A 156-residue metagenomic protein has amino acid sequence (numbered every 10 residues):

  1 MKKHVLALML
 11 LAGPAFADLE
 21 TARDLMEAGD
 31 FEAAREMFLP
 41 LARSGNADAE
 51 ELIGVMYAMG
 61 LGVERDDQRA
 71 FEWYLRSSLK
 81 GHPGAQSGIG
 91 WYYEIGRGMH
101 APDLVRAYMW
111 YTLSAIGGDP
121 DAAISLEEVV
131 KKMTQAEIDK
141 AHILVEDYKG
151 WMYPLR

Functional and structural regions predicted by a protein language model:
K2-L8: Sec-dependent signal peptide recognition, specifically the positively charged N-region followed immediately by
A12-P14: N-terminal signal peptide c-region/cleavage motif recognized by signal peptidases
F16-E36: N-terminal leader/linker segments that initiate helical-solenoid repeat arrays
L19-L25, P40-L41, L52-M59, V63 (+2 more regions): Hydrophobic face of amphipathic alpha-helices that form TPR/SEL1-like repeat modules and related alpha-solenoid
G29-D30, R43-A47, M59-L61, D66 (+3 more regions): Short helix-capping/linker turns of helical repeat alpha-solenoids
D121-R156: Terminal, low-structured helical/coil segments at or just beyond the last alpha-helical repeat
